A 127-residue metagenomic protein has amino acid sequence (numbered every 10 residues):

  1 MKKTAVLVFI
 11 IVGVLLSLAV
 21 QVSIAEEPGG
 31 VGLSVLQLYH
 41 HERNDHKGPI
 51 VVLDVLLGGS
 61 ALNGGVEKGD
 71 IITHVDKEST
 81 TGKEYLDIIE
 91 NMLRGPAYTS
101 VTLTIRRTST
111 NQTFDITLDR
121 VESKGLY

Functional and structural regions predicted by a protein language model:
M1-F9: Bacterial N-terminal signal peptides that target proteins for export
V8-L18: Bacterial N-terminal signal peptides
V20-D54, R94, S123-Y127: PDZ/PDZ-like peptide-tail recognition elements
E27, I88-Y127: PDZ-domain C-terminal substructure recognizer with occasional recognition of PDZ-binding tails
E27-V31, H46-V51, K68-I71, A97-V101 (+1 more regions): Envelope-exposed proteins and targeting segments
L36-H40, V55-S60, K77-E78, A97 (+2 more regions): Solvent-exposed coil/turn segments that connect beta secondary-structure elements in extracytoplasmic/periplasmic
V51-G59, K83-N91: N-terminal post-signal-peptidase region of extra-cytosolic proteins
A61-E84: Conserved PDZ fold ligand-binding element
